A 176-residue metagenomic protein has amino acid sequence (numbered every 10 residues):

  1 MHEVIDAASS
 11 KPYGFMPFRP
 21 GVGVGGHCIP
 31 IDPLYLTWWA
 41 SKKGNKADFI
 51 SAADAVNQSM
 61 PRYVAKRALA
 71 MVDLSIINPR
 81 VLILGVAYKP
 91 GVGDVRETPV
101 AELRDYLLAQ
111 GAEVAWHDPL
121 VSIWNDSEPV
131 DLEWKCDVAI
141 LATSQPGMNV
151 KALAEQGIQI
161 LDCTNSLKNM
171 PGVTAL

Functional and structural regions predicted by a protein language model:
M1-L176: Structural/interface elements that position substrates and couple domains in central-metabolism enzymes
